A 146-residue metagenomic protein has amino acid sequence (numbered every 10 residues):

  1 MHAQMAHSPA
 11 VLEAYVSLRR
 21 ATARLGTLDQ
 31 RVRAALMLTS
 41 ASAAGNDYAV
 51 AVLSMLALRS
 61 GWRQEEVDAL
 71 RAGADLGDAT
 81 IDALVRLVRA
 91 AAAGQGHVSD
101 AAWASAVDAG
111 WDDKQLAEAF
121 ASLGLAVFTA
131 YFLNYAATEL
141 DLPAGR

Functional and structural regions predicted by a protein language model:
M1-R146: Hydrophobic alpha-helical segments
